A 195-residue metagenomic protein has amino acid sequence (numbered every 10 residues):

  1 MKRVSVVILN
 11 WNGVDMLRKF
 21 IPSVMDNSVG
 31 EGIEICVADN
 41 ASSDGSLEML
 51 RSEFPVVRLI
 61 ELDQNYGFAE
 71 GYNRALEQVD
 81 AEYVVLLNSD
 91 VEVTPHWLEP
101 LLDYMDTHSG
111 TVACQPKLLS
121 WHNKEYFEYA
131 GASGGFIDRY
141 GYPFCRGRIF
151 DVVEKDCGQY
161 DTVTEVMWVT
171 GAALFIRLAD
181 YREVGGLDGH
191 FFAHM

Functional and structural regions predicted by a protein language model:
R3-S5, E34: Cell-envelope/extracellular polymer assembly enzymes that use nucleotide-activated donors
S23, D39-E48, Q64: A conserved acidic beta->alpha catalytic loop
S23-G32: Short, acidic, metal-binding catalytic loop of nucleotide-sugar glycosyltransferases
G32-A41, I60-L62: Short beta-strand/loop segment that forms part of the nucleotide-sugar
E61-V79, S89: Glycine-rich, basic loop-to-helix element that forms the pyrophosphate-binding segment of sugar-nucleotide handling
V84: Short aromatic/hydrophobic "clamp" motif used to bind/position activated sugar donors
E92-Y142: Conserved donor NDP-sugar-binding/catalytic core segment of glycosyltransferases
R139-C145, F150-I176, E183, L187-M195: A recurrent flexible, glycine/aromatic-enriched loop bordering the glycosyltransferase active site that acts as
